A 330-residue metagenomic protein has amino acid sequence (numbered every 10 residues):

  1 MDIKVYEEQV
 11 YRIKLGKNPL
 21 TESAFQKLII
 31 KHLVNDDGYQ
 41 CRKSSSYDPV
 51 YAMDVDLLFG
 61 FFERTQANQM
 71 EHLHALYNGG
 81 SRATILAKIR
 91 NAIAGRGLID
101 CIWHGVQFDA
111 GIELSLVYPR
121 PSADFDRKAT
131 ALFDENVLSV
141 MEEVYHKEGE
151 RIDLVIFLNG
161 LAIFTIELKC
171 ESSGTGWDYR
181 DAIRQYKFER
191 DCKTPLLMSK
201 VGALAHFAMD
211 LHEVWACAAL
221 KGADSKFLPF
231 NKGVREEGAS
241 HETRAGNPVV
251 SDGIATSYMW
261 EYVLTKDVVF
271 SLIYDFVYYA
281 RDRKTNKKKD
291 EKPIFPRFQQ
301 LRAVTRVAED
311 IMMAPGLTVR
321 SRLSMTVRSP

Functional and structural regions predicted by a protein language model:
M1-P330: ATP-dependent helicase/translocase motor core
